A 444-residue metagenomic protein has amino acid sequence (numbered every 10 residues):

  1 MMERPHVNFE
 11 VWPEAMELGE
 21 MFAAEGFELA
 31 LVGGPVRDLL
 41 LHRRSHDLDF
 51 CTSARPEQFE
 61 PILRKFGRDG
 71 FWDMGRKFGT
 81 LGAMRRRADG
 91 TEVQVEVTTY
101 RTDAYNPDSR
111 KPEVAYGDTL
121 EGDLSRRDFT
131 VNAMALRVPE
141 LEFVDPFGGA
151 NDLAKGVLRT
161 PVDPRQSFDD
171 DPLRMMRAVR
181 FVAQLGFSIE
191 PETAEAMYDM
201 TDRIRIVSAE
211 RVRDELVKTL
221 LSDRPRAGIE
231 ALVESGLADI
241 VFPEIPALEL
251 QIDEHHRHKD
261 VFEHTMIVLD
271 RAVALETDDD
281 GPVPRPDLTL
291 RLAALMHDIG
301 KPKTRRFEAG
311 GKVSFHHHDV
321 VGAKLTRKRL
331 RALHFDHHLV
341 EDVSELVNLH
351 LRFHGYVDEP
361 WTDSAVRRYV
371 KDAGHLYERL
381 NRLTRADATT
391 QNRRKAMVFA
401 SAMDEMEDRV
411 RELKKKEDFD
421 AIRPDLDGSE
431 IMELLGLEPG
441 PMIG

Functional and structural regions predicted by a protein language model:
M1-G444: Catalytic cores of the polymerase beta-like nucleotidyltransferase superfamily and closely associated nucleotide
